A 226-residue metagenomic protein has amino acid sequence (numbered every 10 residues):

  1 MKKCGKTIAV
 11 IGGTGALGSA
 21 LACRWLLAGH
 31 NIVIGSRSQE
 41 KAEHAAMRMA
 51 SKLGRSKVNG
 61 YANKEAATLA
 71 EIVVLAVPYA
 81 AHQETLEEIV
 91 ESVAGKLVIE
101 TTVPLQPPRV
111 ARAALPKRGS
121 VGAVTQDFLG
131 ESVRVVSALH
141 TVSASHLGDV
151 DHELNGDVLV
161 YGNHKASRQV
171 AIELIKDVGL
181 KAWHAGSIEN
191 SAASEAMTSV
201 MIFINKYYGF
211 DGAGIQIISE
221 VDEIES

Functional and structural regions predicted by a protein language model:
M1-R48: NAD(P)+-binding Rossmann beta1-loop-alpha1 motif at the extreme N-terminus of oxidoreductases
C4-T7, G95, N155: Phosphate-coordination loops involved in phosphoryl transfer and adenosine-cofactor binding
A20, R24, F128, L174: Rossmann-fold NAD(P)-dependent oxidoreductase module
L53, K57, Y61-L97, V103-R109: Rossmann-like NAD(P)-binding element
G60, R134-A138, W183-A185: General beta-strand structural signal in soluble alpha/beta enzymes
T102-S145, D149-V150: Rossmann-fold NAD(P)-binding glycine/threonine-rich loop
G156-S226: Active-site-lining helix/loop region of Rossmann-like oxidoreductase modules
